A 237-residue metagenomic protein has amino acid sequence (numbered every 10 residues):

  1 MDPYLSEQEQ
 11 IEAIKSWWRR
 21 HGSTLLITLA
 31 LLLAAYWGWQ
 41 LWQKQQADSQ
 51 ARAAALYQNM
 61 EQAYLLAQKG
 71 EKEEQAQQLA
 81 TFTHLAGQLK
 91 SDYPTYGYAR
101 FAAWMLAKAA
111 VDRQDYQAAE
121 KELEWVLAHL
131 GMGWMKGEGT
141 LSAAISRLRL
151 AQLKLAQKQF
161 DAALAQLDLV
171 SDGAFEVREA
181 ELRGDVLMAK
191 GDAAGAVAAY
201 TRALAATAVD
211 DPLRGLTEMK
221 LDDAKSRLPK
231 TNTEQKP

Functional and structural regions predicted by a protein language model:
M1-L31, K44: N-terminal positive-inside, membrane-proximal cytosolic segments immediately preceding the first
K69-A118: Extracytoplasmic/periplasmic/luminal assembly and interaction segments in envelope/secretory/respiratory proteins
L89-A99, H129-A143, L169-R178, A205-G215: Short solvent-exposed coil/turn linkers within tandem alpha-helical repeat scaffolds
